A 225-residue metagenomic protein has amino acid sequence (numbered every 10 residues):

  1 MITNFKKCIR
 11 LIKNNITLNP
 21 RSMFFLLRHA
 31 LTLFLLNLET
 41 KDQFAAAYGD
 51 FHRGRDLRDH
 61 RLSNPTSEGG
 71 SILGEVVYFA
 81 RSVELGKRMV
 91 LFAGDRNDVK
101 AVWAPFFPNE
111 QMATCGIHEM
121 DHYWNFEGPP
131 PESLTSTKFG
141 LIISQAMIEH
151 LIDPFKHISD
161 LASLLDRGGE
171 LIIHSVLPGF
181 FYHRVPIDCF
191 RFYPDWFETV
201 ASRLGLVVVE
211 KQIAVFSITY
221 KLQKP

Functional and structural regions predicted by a protein language model:
T3-T137: Conserved N-terminal segment of class I S-adenosyl-L-methionine
F25, I152-L164, E170-P225: S-adenosyl-L-methionine-dependent methyltransferase catalytic module, highlighting the catalytic core
D42, D50, D56-D59, D95-D98 (+7 more regions): Acidic-enriched, low-complexity/disordered segments with a strong bias for Aspartate over Glutamate
R88, E110, G169, L206-V207: A structural micro-motif
G140: Active-site-proximal loop motif in hydrolases
I143: A conserved beta-strand element that flanks and buttresses the S-adenosyl-L-methionine
M147-I148: Hydrophobic adenine-recognition pocket in adenosine-nucleotide-binding enzymes
